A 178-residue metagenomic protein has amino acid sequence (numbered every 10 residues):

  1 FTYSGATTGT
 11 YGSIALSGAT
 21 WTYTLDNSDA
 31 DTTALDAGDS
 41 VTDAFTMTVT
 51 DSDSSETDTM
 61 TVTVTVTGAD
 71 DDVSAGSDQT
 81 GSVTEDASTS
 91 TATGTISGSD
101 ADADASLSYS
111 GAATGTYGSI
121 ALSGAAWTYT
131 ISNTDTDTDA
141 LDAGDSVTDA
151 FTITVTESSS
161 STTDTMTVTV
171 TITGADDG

Functional and structural regions predicted by a protein language model:
F1-T7, D72-T114: Extracellular ectodomain surface segments
A6-V66, A87, T114-I172, D176: Acidic, turn/loop-rich segments in luminal/extracellular domains of secretory-pathway and cell-surface proteins
A69-A75, A175-G178: Proline/serine/threonine-rich low-complexity linkers at boundaries of modular beta-sandwich domains
